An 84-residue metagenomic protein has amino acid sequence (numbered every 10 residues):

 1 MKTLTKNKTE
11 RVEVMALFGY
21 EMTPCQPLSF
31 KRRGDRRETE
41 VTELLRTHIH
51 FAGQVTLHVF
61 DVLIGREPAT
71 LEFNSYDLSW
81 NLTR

Functional and structural regions predicted by a protein language model:
M1-R84: Cysteine-centric segments in proteins
